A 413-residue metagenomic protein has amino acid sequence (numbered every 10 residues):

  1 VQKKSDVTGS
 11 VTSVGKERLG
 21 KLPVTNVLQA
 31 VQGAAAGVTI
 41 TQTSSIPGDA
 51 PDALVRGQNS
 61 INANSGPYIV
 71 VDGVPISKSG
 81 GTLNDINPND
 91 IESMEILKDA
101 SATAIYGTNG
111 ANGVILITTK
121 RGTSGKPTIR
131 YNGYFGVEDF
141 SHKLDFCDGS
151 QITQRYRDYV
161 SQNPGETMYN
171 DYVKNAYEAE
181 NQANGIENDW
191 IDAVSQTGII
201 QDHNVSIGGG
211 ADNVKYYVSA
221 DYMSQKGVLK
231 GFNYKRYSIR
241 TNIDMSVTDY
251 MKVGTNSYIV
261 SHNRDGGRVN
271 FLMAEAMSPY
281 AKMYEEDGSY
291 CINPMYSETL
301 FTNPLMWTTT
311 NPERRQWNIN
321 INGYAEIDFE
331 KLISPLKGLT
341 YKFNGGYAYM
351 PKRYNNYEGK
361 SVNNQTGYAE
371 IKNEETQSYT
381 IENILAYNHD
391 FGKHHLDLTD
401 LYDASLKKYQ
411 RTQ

Functional and structural regions predicted by a protein language model:
V1-R240, M245-T248, K252-V260, C291: Short, small/polar-rich motifs associated with maturation and membrane association, primarily at protein termini
D6-V7, S65, G266, R353-N356 (+1 more regions): Short, solvent-exposed loop/turn and secondary-structure capping segments
P75, F140, N181-D221, Q225-F232 (+4 more regions): Flexible loop and strand-edge segments within Gram-negative outer membrane beta-barrel domains
G122-P127, D212-N213, Y250, E330-L339 (+1 more regions): Short loop/turn motifs that connect adjacent beta-strands in outer-membrane beta-barrel proteins
I129-G133, V218, T255, G323 (+2 more regions): Membrane-embedded beta-strand positions of outer-membrane beta-barrel proteins
I239-R240, G338-G346: Transmembrane beta-barrel domains of bacterial outer-membrane proteins
I321-D328: Alpha-helical support elements that line or immediately flank enzyme active sites and cofactor-binding pockets
G346, K352-N364, Q413: Aromatic-anchored glycine-rich loop motif in surface-exposed flexible loops
